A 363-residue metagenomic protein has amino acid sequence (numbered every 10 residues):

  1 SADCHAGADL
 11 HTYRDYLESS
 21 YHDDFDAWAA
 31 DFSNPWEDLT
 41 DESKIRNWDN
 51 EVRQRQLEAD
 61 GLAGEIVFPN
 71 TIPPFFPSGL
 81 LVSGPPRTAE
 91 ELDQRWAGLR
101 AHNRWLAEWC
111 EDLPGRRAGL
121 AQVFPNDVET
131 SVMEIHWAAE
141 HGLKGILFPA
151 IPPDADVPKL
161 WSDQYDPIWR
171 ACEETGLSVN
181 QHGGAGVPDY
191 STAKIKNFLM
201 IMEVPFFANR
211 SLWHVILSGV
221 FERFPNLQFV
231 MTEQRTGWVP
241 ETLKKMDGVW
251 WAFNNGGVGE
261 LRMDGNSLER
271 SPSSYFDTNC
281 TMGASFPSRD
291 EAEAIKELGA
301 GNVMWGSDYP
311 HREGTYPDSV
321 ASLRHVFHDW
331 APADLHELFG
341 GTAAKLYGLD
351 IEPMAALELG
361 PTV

Functional and structural regions predicted by a protein language model:
C4-H5, D308-Y309: Active-site metal-binding loops of divalent metal-dependent hydrolases
L10-I45, L80-L92, W96, V187-V204 (+1 more regions): Active-site gating loops and adjacent loop-to-helix segments of metal-dependent hydrolytic enzymes
H11-G64, A97, R104-E111, M133-W137 (+7 more regions): Mid-to-C-terminal alpha-helical segments outside catalytic/metal-binding sites
N34-E42, Q54-L80, R116-Q122, K144-F148: Divalent metal-dependent hydrolysis catalytic cores, especially in the metallo-beta-lactamase
F68-P73, P125, G183-V187, P310-H311: Short glycine-enriched loops at secondary-structure junctions
I72-R104, E108-C110, V128-E140, K159-S162: Active-site loop-helix segments enriched in His/Asp/Glu that coordinate and activate a nucleophilic water at divalent
R116, V123, E129, M133-M304 (+1 more regions): Catalytic pocket-lining loop regions of alpha/beta-barrel enzymes, especially the amidohydrolase/enolase/GH5 lineages
